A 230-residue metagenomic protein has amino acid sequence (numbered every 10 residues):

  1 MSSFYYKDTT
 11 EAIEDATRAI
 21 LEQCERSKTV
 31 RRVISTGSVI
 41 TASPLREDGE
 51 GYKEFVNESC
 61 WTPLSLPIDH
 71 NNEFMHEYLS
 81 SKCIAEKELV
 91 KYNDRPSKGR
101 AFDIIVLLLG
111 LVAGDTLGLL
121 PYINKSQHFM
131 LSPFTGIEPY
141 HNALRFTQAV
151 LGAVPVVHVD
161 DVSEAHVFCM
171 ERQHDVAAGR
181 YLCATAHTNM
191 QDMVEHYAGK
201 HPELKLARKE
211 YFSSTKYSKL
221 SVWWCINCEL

Functional and structural regions predicted by a protein language model:
M1-D15: NAD(P)H-binding glycine-rich loop region in Rossmannoid oxidoreductase-like domains and their noncatalytic homologs
E22, R26, P63-I104: Active-site Tyr-X1-5-Lys
S38-E77, L117, P121: Active-site "gating" loop of Rossmann-like NAD(P)-dependent oxidoreductase/epimerase domains
P96-F102, G114-L131, C169-R180: Glycine/proline-rich active-site loop of Rossmann-fold NAD(P)-dependent oxidoreductases
L107-F146, G152: C-terminal beta-strand-loop-alpha-helix "lid" module of Rossmann-like NAD(P)-dependent dehydrogenases
P133-R180: Alpha-helical substrate-binding/gating segment
S163-K219: Mid/C-terminal beta-alpha module of Rossmann-like enzyme folds, strongest in SDR-family dehydrogenases/epimerases
